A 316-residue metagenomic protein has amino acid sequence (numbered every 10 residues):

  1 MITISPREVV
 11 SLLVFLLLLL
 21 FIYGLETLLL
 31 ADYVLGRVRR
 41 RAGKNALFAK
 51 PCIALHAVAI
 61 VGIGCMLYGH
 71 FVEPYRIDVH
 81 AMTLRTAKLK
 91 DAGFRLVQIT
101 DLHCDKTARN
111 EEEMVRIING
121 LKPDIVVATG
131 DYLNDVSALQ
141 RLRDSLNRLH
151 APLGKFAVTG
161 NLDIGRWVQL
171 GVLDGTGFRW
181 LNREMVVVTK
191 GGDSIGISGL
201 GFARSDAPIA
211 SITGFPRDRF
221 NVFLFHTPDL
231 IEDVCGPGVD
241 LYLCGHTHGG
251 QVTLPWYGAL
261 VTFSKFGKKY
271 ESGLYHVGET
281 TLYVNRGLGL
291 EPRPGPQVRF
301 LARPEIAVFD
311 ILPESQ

Functional and structural regions predicted by a protein language model:
M1-I77, Q316: Non-catalytic terminal accessory segments
D78, K88-L181: Membrane-embedded segments
R85-V97, F178, M185-S198, R217-D218 (+1 more regions): Beta-strand-turn-beta hairpins that frame and shape the catalytic cleft of phosphate-ester-processing enzymes
L96-Q98, I125-V127, I197-G199, V222-H226 (+1 more regions): Structural motif
I99-C104, G130-Y132, G160-L162, E184-M185 (+4 more regions): Active-site metal-binding loops of divalent metal-dependent hydrolases
L102-T107, D131-D135, L200-R204, R219-N221 (+1 more regions): Short, flexible loop segments at the rims of nucleotide/cofactor-binding pockets, characterized by
N147, P228-I311: Conserved beta-sheet core of the metallophosphoesterase superfamily
I212-L224: Short beta-strand/loop segments at the ligand-binding rim of alpha/beta enzyme cores
